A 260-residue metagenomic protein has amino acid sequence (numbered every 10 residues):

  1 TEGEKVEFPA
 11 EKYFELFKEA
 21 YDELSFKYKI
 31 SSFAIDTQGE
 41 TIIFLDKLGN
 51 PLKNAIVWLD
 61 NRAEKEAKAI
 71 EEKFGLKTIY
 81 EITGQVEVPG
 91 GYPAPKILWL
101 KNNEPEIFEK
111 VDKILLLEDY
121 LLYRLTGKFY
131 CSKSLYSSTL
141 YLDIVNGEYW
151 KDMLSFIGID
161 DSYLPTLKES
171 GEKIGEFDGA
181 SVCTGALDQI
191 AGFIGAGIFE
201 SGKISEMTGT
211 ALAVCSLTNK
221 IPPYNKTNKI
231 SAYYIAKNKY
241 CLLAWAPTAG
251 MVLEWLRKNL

Functional and structural regions predicted by a protein language model:
T1, D160-Y163, L167-D178, R257-L260: Short, intrinsically disordered, charge-balanced linker/junction segments flanking boundaries in proteins
T1, L59-D60: A short acidic/small-residue loop/turn micro-motif
T1-K53, K65, K110, P165 (+1 more regions): N-terminal glycine/serine-rich phosphate-binding loop of ATP-dependent small-molecule kinases, especially carbohydrate
E2-V6, E81, K133-S134, K237: Short amphipathic alpha-helical segments at helix-loop
K5, A10-E15, W58, W99 (+2 more regions): Tryptophan-centric aromatic hotspots in well-structured domains and transmembrane helices
D22-W58, V86-G91, L122-D143, K168-E169 (+1 more regions): Short beta-strand-loop/turn "lid" adjacent to the catalytic site in phosphate-handling enzymes
T37, D46-L48, L59, A67 (+2 more regions): Generic hydrophobic/packing signal
E64, E71-E87, P95-Y130, L140-K151 (+2 more regions): Active-site core segments that coordinate phosphate-bearing ligands/cofactors across diverse enzyme families
